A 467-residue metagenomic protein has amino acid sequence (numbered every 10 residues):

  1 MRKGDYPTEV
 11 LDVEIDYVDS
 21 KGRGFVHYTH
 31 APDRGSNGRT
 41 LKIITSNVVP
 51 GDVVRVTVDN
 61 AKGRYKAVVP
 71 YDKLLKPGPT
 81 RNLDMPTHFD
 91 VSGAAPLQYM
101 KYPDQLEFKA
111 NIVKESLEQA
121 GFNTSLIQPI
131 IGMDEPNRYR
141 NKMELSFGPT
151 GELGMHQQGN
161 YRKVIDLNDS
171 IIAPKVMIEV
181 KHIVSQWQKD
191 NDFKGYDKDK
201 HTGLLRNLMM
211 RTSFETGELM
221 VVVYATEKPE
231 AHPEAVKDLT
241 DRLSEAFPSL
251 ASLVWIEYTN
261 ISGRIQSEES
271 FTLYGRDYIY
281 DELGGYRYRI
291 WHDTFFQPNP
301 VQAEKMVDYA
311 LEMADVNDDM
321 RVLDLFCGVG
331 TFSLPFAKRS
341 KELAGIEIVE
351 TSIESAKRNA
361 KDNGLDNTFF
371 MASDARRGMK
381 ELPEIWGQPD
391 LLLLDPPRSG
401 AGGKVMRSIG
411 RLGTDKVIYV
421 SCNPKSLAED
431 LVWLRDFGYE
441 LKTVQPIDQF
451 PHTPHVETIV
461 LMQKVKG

Functional and structural regions predicted by a protein language model:
M1-F89, A120-N123, F370, R377: Terminal RNA-binding accessory module
R2-S20, T29-H30, E230-G467: Rossmann-like S-adenosyl-L-methionine
F25-H30, G154-Q158, V222-Y224, A356: Short, acidic/hydrophobic/Gly-rich beta-strand patch recurrent on exposed beta strands that often constitutes part
G51, A173, N299: Short, conserved phosphate/pyrophosphate- and ester-handling motifs at nucleotide-, phospho-/glycolipid
D72-D84, F89-G195, E215, P229: Extended interfacial segments that mediate partner engagement and assembly in macromolecular machines
P129-E135, K198, N207, P446-Q449: Short, solvent-exposed loop/turn elements at beta->coil junctions and helix N-caps that rim active or binding pockets
M210, G217-T226, R287-W291, L391: Short, aliphatic-rich beta-strand segments
